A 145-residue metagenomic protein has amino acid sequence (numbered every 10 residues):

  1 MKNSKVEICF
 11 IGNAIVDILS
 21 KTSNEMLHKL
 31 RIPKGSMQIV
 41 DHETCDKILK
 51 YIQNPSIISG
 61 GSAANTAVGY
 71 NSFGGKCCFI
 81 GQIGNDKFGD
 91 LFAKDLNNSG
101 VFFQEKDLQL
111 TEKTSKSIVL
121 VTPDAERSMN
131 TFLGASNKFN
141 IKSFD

Functional and structural regions predicted by a protein language model:
M1-I80: Glycine-rich phosphate/adenosyl-contacting loop at the front of the ribokinase-like
V6, T114-K116: Change "...and in nucleic-acid phosphodiester-cleaving endonucleases..." to "...and in nucleic-acid processing enzymes
L19-S23, F92, F132: Short acidic, glycine/serine/threonine-rich loops at helix termini
L27-H28, L96-N98, T122-D124: Short, hinge-like loop/turn segments at secondary-structure boundaries
I58-N65, F88, L110-K113, S136-S143: Short secondary-structure boundary/capping elements
Q82-G84: Alpha-helical transmembrane segments within multi-pass membrane transporters and channels
D95-E112: A glycine-rich helix N-cap at a beta->alpha junction
Q104-L108, V119-D145: Conserved phosphate-binding/catalytic loop of the ribokinase/pfkB sugar-kinase fold
